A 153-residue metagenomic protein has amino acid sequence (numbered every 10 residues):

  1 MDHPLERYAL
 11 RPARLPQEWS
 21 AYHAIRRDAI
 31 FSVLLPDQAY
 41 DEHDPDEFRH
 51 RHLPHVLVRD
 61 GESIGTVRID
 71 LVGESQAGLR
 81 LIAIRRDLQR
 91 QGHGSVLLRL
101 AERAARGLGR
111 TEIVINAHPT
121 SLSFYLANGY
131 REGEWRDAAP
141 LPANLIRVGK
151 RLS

Functional and structural regions predicted by a protein language model:
M1-Q17, S153: Conserved N-terminal entry element of GNAT/NAT acetyltransferase domains
R26-S63: Active-site rim helix/loop that mediates acceptor-substrate recognition in acyltransferases
V56, E62-L71, G78-A83: Conserved beta-strand in the GNAT
L71-I82, Q89, A139-L145: A conserved beta-turn-beta hairpin within the catalytic core of GNAT-like acetyltransferases that forms part
R80-L81, D87-Q89, V114, F124-A127: Acidic/histidine-enriched, beta-strand-rich ligand/metal-binding domains
L88, G92-L100: Conserved acetyl-CoA pyrophosphate-binding loop and the N-cap/start of the following alpha-helix in GNAT-like
L98, A105-H118: Conserved GNAT acetyl-CoA-binding A-motif
V114-N116, L126, R131-G149: Conserved catalytic-core motifs of GNAT/GCN5-like acyltransferases
